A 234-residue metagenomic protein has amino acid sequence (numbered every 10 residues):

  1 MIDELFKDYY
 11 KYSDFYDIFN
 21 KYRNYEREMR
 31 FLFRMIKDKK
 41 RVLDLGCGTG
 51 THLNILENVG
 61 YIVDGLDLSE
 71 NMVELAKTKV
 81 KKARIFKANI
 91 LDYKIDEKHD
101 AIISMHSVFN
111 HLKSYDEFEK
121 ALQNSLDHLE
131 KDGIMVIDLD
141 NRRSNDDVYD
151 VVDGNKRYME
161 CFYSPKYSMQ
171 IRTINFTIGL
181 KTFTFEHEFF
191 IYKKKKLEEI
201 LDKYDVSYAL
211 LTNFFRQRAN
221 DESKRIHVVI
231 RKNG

Functional and structural regions predicted by a protein language model:
M1-D38: Conserved class I S-adenosyl-L-methionine
K39-G48: Conserved class I S-adenosyl-L-methionine
G50-D92: Class I SAM-dependent methyltransferase SAM/SAH-binding core
K94-A101: A short acidic, Gly/Pro-enriched loop at the edge of an enzyme's catalytic core that lines a small-molecule cofactor
S104-H106: A short beta-strand submotif of the Rossmann-like class I SAM-dependent methyltransferase core that lines
E119-K131: A short glycine-rich, Lys/Arg-flanked "PGG" loop and its adjoining helix->strand segment in the class I
V136-I200: SAM-dependent methyltransferase
K196, I200-G234: C-terminal lobe and adjacent flexible extensions of AdoMet/dcAdoMet transferase-like proteins
